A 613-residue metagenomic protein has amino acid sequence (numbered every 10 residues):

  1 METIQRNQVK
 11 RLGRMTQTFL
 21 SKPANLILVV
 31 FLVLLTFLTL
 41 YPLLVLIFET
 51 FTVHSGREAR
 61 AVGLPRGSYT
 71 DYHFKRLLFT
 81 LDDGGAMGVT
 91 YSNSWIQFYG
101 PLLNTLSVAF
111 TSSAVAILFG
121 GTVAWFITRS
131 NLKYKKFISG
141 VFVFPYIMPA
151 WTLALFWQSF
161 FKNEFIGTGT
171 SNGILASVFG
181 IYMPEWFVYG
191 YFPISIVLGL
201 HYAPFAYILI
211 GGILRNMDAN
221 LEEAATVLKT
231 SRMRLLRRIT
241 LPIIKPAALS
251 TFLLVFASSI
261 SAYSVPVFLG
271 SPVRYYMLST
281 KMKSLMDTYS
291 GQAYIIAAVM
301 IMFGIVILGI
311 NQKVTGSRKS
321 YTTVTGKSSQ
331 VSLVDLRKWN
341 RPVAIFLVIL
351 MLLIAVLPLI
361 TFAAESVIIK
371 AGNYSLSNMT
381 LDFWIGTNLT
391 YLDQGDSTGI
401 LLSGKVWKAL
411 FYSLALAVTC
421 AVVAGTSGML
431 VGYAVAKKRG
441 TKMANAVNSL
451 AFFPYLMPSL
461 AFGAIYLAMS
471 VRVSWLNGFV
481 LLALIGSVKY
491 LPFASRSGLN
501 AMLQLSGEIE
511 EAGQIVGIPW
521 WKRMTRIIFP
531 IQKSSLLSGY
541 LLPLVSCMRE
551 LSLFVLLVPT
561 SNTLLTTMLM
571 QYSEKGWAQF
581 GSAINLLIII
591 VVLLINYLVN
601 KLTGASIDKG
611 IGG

Functional and structural regions predicted by a protein language model:
M1-V30, K313-I349, K442-A444, N600-G613: Transmembrane alpha-helical segments of polytopic membrane transport and secretion proteins
I4-N7, G56-D71, E164-F179, G270-S279 (+3 more regions): Peri-membrane helix termini and adjoining interfacial loops of integral membrane proteins
P23-V62, Y72-M87, N93-R215, I243-S264 (+11 more regions): Membrane-water interface segments at the C-terminal ends of transmembrane alpha-helices in multi-pass inner-membrane
S55, A61, P65-R66, E223 (+3 more regions): Juxtamembrane inter-helical linkers in multi-pass membrane proteins
A61-G63, Y263-T288, N373-S377, R549-A578 (+1 more regions): Glycine-rich helix-loop "coupling/hinge" segments at transmembrane-helix boundaries in multipass transporters
G67, L102, K229-S231, M286: Polytopic alpha-helical membrane proteins, predominantly small-molecule transporters/carriers
M217-L221, L505-I509: Short glycine/proline-centered loop/turn elements that form peptide/ligand docking sites
A225-T226, G513: The alpha-helix within a helix-turn-helix
